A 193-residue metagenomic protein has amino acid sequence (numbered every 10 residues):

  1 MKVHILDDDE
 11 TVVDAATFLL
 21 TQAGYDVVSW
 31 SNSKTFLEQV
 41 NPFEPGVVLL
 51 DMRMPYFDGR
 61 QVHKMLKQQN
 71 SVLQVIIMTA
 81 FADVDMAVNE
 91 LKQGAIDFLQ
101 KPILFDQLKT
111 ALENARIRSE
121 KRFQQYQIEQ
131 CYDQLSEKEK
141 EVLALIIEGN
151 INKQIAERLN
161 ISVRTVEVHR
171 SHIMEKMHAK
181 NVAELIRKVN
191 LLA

Functional and structural regions predicted by a protein language model:
D9-V28: Two-component/phosphorelay signaling modules centered on CheY-like receiver
S31-N32, F57-V62: Acidic catalytic/metal-coordinating carboxylates
E38, R60-V72, N89: Short amphipathic alpha-helix used as the core "switch/output" element in two-component signaling
M54: Receiver (REC) domain active-site loop signature in two-component systems and cognate sites in sensor histidine kinases
I103-L112, R158: C-terminal output helix
S171-A193: Basic, Lys/Arg-enriched C-terminal extension of HTH/homeodomain DNA-binding domains
